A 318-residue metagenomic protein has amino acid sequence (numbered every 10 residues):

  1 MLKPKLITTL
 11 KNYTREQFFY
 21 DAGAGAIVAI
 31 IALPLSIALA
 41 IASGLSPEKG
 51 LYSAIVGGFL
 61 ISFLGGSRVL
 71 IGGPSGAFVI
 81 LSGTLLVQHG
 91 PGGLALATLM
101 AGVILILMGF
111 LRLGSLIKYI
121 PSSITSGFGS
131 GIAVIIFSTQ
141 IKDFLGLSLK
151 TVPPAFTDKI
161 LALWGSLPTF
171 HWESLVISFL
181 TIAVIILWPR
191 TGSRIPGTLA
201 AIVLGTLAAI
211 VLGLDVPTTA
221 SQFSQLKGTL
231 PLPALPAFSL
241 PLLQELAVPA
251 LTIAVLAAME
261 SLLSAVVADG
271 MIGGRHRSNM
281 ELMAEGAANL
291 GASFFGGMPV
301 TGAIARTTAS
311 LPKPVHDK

Functional and structural regions predicted by a protein language model:
M1-K318: Transmembrane helical cores of multi-pass ion-transport proteins
